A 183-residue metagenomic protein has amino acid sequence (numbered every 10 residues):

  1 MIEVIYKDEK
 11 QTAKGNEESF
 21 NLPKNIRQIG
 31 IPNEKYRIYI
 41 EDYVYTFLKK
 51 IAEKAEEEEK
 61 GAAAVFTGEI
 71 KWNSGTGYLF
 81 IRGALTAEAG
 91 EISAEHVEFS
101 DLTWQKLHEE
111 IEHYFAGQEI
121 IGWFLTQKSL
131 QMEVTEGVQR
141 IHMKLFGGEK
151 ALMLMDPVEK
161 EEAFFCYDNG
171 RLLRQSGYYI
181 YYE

Functional and structural regions predicted by a protein language model:
M1-G122, K128-E183: N-terminal beta-strand/alpha-helix entry module and adjacent surface of metal-dependent catalytic domains
